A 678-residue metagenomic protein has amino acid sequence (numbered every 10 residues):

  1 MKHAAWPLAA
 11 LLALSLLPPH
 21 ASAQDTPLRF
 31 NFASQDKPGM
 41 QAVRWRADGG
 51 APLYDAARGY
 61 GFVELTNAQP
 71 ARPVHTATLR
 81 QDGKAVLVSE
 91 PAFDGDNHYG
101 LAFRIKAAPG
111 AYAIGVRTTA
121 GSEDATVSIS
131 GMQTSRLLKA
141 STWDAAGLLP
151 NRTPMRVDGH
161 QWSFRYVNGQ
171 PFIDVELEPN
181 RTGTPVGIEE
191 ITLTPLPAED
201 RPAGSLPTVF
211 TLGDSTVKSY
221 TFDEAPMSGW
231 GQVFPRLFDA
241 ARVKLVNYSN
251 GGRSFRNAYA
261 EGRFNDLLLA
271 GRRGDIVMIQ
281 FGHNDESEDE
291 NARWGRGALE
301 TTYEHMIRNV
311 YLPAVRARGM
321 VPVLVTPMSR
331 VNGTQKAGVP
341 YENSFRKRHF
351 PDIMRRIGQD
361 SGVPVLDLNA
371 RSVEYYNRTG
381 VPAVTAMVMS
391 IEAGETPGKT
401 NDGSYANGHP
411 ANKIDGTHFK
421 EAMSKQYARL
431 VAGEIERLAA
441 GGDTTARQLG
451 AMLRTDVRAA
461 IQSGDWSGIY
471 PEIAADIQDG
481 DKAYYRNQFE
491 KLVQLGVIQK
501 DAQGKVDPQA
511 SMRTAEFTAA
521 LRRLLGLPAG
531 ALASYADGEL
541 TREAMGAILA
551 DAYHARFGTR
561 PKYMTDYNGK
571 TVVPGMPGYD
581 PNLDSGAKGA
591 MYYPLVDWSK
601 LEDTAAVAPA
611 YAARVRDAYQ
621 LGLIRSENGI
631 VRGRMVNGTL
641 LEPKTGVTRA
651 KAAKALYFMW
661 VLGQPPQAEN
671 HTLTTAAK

Functional and structural regions predicted by a protein language model:
M1-P7: Bacterial N-terminal signal peptides that target proteins for export
P7-S15: Bacterial N-terminal signal peptides
L17-Q24: Sec-dependent signal peptide cleavage junction
Q24-Y220: Compositionally biased, intrinsically disordered or flexible polar/acidic segments
F32, P195-S249, F264-V277: Serine-esterase "nucleophile elbow" of acetyl-processing enzymes
Q35, E178, L212-T216, Y220 (+5 more regions): Active-site-proximal beta-strand/loop segments in catalytic clefts of secreted hydrolases
N265-E421, K425, R429, G433-L438: Alpha-helical cap/lid subdomain in secreted, periplasmic, or secretory-pathway luminal O-acyl-processing enzymes
G380, I461-K678: N-terminal propeptides
